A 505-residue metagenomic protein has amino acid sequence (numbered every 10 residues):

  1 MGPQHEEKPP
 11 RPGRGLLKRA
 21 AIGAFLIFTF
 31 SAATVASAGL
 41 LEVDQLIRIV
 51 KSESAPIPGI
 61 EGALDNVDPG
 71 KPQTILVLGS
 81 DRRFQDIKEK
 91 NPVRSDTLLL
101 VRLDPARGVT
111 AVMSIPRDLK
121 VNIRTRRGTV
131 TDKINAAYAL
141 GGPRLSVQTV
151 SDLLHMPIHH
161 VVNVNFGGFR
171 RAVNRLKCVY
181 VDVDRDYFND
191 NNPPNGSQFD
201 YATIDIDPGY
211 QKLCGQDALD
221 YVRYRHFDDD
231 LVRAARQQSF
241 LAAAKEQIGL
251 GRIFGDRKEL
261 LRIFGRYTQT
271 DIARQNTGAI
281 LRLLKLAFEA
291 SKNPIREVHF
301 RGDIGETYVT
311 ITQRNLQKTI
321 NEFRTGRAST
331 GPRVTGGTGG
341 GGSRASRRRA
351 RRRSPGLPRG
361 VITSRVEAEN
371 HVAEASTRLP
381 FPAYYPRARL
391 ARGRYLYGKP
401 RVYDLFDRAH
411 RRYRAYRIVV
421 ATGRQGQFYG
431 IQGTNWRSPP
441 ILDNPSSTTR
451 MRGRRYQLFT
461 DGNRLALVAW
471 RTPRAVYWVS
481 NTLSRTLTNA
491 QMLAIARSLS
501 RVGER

Functional and structural regions predicted by a protein language model:
G2-R352: Non-catalytic, solvent-exposed segments at the cell envelope interface
L46, V150, I320, N370-S376 (+2 more regions): Short, Φ-rich (hydrophobic/aromatic) sequence segments
I87-S95, F428-S447, N489-R497: Surface-exposed flexible segments
L98-A106, T110, V420-Y429, L499-R505: A short, hydrophobic secondary-structure junction motif
P116-L119, R185, W470-R474, T488: Short, small-residue-rich loop/turn micro-motifs
P116-L119, R301-D303, R314-L316, Q432-S438 (+2 more regions): A short, sequence-level motif marking secondary-structure junctions
S354-V476, S480-N481: Short, solvent-exposed recognition patches
P473-R505: Surface-exposed amphipathic alpha-helical segments
